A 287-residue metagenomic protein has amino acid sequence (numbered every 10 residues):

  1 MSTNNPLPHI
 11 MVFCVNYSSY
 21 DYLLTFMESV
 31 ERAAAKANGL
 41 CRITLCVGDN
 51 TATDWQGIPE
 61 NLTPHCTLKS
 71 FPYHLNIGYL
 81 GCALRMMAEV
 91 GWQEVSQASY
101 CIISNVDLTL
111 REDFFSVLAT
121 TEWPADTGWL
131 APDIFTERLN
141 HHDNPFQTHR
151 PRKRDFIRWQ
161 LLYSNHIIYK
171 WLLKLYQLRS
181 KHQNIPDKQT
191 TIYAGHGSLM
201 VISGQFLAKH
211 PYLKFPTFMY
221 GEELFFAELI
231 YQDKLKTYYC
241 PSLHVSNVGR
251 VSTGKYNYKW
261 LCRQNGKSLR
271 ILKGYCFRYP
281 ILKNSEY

Functional and structural regions predicted by a protein language model:
S19-A35: Short, well-formed alpha-helical segments that are part of the catalytic scaffolds of diverse glycosyltransferases
Y20, S29, C46-I58, L75: A conserved acidic beta->alpha catalytic loop
Y73-W92: Glycine-rich, basic loop-to-helix element that forms the pyrophosphate-binding segment of sugar-nucleotide handling
Q97-T109: Short beta-strand-to-loop acidic/aromatic patch adjacent to the donor-nucleotide binding site
T109-H149: Conserved donor NDP-sugar-binding/catalytic core segment of glycosyltransferases
I167-K170, S180-I202: A recurrent flexible, glycine/aromatic-enriched loop bordering the glycosyltransferase active site that acts as
I192-L199, G204, A208-E228, T237 (+1 more regions): Donor nucleotide-sugar recognition loop
D233, Y239-N257: Active-site donor/metal-binding and catalytic loop motifs of nucleotide-sugar-dependent glycosylation enzymes
